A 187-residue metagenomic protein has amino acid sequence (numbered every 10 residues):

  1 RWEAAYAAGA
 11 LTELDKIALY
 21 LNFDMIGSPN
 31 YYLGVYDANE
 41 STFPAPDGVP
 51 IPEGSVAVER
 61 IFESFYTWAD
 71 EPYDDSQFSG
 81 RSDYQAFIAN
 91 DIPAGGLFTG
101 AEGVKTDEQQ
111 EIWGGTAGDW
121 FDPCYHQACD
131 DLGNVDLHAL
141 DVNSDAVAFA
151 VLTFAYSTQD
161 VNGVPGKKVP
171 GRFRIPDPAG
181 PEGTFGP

Functional and structural regions predicted by a protein language model:
R1-A101, K105-T106, G115: Metal-dependent peptidase/peptidase-like ectodomains
P52-E53, P178-G180: N-terminal low-complexity, Pro/Thr/Ser-rich intrinsically disordered segments that act as propeptides or flexible
V104-P178: His/Asp/Glu-rich mid-to-C-terminal helical/loop segments that flank catalytic regions of hydrolases
T184-P187: Short, solvent-exposed mixed-charge patches
